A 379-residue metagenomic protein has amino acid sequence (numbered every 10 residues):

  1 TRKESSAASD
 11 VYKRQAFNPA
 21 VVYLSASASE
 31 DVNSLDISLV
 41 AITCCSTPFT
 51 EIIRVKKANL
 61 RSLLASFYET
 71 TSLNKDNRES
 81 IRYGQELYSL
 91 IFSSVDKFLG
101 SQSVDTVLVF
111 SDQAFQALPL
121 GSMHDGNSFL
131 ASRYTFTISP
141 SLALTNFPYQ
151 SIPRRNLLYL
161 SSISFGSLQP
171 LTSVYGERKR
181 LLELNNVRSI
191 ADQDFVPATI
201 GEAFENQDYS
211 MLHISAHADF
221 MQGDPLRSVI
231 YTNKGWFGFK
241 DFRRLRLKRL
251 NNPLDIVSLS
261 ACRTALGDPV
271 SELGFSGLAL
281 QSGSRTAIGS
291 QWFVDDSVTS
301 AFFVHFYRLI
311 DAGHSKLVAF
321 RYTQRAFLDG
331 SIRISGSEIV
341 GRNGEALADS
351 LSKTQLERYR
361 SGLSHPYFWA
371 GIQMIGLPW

Functional and structural regions predicted by a protein language model:
T1-A8, Y12: Single conserved hydrophobic/aromatic residue that forms the stacking wall/gate of nucleotide- or nucleobase-binding
V11, P119-A131, G176, L226-I230 (+2 more regions): Short secondary-structure boundary/capping segments
A16-D31, L212: Two-metal-ion RNase H-like nuclease active-site motif
S25-A26, F110-Q113, L160-S164, I214-A218 (+5 more regions): Active-site-proximal beta-strand/loop segments in catalytic clefts of secreted hydrolases
D31-V107, G126-D194, V298-F302, Y307: Peri-functional-center coupling elements
L39, V107-V109, L181, L212 (+5 more regions): Residue-level detector of buried hydrophobic side-chain packing in well-ordered secondary-structure elements
V104, F303-W379: An often Trp-containing, charged/polar helix-loop segment at the C-terminal end of enzyme catalytic cores
P140-A143, P148, S210, I214-H305: Catalytic cores of nucleophile-dependent amide-cleaving enzymes
